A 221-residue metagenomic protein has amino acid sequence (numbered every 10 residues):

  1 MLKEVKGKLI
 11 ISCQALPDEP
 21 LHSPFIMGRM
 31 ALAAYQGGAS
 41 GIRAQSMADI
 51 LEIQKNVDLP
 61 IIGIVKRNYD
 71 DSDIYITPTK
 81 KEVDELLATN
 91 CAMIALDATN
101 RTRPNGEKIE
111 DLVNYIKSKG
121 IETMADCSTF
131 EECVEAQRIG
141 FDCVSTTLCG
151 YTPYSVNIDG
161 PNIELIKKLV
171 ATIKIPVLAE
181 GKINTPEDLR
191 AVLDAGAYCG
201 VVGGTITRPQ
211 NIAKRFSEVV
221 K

Functional and structural regions predicted by a protein language model:
M1-A88, T123, E131-I139, K221: Conserved N-terminal beta1-alpha1 strand-loop-helix module at the mouth
Q14-L16, V65-Y69, T89-R103, C143-V156 (+1 more regions): Glycine-rich phosphate-binding active-site loops on the catalytic face of alpha/beta enzymes
L16-L21, E131, N162-K221: Alpha/beta catalytic cores of nucleotide-metabolism and tRNA/nucleoside-modifying enzymes
G38, V57-I61, T89-M93, K117-G120 (+4 more regions): Glycine-enriched alpha-helix->loop->beta-strand junction motifs that scaffold or abut catalytic
A39-S46, Y75, V83-D84, A92-N105 (+4 more regions): Catalytic beta/alpha-barrel core
E107-N114, S118, S128-F130, Q137-T146 (+1 more regions): Short loop-to-alpha-helix "cap/lid" segments that border enzyme active sites across diverse enzyme classes
